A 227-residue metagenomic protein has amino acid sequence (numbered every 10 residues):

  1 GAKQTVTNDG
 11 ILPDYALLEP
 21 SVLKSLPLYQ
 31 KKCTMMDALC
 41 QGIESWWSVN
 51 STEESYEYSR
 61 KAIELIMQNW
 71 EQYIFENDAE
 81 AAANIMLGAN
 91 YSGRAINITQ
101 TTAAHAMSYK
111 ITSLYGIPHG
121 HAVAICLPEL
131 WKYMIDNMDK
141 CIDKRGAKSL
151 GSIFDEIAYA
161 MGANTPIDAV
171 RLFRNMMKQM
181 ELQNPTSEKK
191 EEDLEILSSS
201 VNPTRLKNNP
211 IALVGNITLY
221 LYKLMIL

Functional and structural regions predicted by a protein language model:
G1-S51, S149: A glycine/threonine-rich phosphate-anchoring loop and its flanking beta-alpha core in nucleotide/phosphate-binding
L39-I43, I85-G93, L127, W131 (+4 more regions): Short alpha-helical scaffolding segments that buttress acidic/His motifs in well-ordered protein cores
S45-I98, Y109-S113: Glycine-rich phosphate/diphosphate-binding loops and the adjacent beta-loop-alpha structural elements that coordinate
N50-Y58, Y73-N84, T99-A104, C141-K144 (+3 more regions): Flexible, glycine/charged-enriched surface loops at secondary-structure junctions
Y91-A103, S108-V123, P203-N208: Glycine-rich phosphate/pyrophosphate-binding beta-alpha loops
I117-D193: Gly/Pro-rich interdomain helix-loop hinge
E192-L227: Short, amphipathic C-terminal "tail helix"
